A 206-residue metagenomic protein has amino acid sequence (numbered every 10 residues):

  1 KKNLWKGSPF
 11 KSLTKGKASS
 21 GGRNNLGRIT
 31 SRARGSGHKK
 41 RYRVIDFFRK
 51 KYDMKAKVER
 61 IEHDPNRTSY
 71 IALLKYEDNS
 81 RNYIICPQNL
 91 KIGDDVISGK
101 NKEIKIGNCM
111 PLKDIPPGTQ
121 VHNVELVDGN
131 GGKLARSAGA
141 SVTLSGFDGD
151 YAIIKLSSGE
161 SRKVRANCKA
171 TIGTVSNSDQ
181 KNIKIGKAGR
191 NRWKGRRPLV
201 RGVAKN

Functional and structural regions predicted by a protein language model:
K1-R67, Q88-N206: Basic, glycine/proline-rich low-complexity segments that contact nucleic acids
N66, L74-Y76: Structural recognition of beta-strand segments within beta-rich domains
Y76-N79, S157-S158: Short acidic-glycine loop/turn motifs at beta-strand connectors
N79-K91: Beta-strand/loop nucleic-acid-binding surfaces
